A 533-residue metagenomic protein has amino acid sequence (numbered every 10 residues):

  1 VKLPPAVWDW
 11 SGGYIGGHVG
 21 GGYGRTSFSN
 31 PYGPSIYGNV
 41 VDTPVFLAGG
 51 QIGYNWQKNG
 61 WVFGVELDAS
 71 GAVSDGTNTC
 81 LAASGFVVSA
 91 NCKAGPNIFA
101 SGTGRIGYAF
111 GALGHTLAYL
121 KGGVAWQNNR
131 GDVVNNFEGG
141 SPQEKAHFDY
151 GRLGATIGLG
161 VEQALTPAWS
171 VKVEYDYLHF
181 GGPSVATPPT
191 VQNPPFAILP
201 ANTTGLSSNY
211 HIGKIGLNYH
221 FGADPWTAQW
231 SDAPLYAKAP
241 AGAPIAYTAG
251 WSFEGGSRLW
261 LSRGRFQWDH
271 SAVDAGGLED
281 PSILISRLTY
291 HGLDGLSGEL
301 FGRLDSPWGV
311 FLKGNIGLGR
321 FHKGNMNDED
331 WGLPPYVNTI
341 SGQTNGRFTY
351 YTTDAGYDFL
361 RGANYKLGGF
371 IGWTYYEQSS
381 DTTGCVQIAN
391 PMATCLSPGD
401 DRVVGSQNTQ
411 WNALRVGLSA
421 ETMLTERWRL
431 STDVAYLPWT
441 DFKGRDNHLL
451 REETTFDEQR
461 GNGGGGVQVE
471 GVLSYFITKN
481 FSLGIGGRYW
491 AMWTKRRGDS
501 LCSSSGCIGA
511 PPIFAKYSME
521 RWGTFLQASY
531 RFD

Functional and structural regions predicted by a protein language model:
V1-N325, I340-D533: Gram-negative outer-membrane beta-barrel domains
W331-V337: A charged helix-plus-loop insertion that forms the helical arch/lid used to bind and gate nucleic-acid substrates
